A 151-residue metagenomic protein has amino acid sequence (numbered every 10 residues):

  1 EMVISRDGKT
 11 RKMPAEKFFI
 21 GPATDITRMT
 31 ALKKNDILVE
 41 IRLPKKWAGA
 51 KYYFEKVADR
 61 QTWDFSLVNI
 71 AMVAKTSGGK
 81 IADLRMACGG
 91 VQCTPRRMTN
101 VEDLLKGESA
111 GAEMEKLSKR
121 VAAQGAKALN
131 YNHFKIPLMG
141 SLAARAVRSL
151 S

Functional and structural regions predicted by a protein language model:
E1-S151: C-terminal structural segment of proteins
